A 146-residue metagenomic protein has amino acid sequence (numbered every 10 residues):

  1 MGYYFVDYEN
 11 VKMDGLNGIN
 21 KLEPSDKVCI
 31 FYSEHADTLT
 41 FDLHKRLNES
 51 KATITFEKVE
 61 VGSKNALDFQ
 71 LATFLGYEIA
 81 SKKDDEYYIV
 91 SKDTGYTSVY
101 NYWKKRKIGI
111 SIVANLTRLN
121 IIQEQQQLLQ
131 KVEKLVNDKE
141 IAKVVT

Functional and structural regions predicted by a protein language model:
M1-Y3: Extreme N-terminal starter segment of soluble prokaryotic enzymes
F5-D7, S91: Generic enzyme active-site microenvironment
Y8-L16: Short acidic, Gly/Ser-rich segments with clustered Asp/Glu that frequently serve as metal-coordination loops in enzyme
G15-G18, F41-D42: Short, glycine/acidic-enriched capping/hinge loops at junctions between secondary-structure elements
N17-I19, Y77-E78: Short, flexible, glycine/charge-rich loop motifs used to bind or transfer phosphoryl groups or to couple energy/partner
N20-P24: Short, conserved loop/helix-junction motifs that constitute active-site signature segments in enzyme catalytic cores
K27-V145: Nuclease catalytic cores that cleave nucleic-acid phosphodiester bonds, predominantly acidic two-metal-ion
